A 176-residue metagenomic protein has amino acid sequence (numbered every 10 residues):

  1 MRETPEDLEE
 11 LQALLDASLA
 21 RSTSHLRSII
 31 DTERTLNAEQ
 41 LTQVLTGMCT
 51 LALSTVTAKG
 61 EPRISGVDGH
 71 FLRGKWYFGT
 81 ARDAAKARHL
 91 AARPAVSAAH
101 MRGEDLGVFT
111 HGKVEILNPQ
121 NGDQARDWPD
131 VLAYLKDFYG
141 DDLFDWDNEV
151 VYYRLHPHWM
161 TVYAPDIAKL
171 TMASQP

Functional and structural regions predicted by a protein language model:
M1-E33, D105-P176: Charged, gly/pro-rich active-site loop segments
L14, S18, T42, V56 (+1 more regions): N-proximal short alpha-helices
R21, G47-M48, R93, H158: Structured helix-beta-strand junction loops
T23-T50: Short, basic/aromatic recognition patches
N37-Q40, R63-S65, D83, G140-D141 (+1 more regions): A generic local structural motif
V44, G60, G69, H89 (+3 more regions): Sterically constrained small-residue positions within well-ordered secondary structures of folded domains
M48-R82, L90, V96-H100, V108-T110: Short beta-strand segments
